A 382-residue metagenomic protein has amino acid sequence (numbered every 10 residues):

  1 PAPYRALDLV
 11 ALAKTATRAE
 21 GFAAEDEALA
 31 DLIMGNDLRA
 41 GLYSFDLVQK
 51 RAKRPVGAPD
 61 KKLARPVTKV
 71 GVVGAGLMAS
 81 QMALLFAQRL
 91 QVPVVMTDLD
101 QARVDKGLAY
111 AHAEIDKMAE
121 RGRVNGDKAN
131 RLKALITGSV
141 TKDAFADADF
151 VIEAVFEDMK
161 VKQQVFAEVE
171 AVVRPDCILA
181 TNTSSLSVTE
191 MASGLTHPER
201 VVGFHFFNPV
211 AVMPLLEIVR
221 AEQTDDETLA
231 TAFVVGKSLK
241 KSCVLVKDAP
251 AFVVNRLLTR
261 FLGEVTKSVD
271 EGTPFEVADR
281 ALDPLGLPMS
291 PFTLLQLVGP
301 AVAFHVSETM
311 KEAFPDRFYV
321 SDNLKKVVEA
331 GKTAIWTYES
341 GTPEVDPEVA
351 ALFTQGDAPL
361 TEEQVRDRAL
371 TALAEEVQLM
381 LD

Functional and structural regions predicted by a protein language model:
P1-D382: N-terminal glycine-rich phosphate-binding loop for ADP-containing cofactors
